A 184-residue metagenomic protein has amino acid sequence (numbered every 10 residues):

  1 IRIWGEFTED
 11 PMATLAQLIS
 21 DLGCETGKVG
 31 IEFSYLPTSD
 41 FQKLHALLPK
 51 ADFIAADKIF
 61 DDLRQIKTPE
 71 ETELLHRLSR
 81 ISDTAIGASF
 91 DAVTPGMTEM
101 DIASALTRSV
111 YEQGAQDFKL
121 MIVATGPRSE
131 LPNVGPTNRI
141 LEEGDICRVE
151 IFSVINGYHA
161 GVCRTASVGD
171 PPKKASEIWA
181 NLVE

Functional and structural regions predicted by a protein language model:
I1-E184: Active-site neighborhoods and metal-handling regions in enzymes and metal-associated proteins
